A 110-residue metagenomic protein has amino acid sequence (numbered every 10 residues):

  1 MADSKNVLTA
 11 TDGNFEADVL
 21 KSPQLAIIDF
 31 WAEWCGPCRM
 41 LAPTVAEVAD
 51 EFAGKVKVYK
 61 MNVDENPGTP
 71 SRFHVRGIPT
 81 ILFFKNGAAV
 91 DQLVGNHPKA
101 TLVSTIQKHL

Functional and structural regions predicted by a protein language model:
M1-I27, A32-K57, E65-T80, K85-L110: Proteins that catalyze or organize thiol-disulfide redox chemistry and the adjacent proteostasis machinery handling
K60: Conserved residues in the N-terminal Rossmann fold of short-chain dehydrogenase/reductase
